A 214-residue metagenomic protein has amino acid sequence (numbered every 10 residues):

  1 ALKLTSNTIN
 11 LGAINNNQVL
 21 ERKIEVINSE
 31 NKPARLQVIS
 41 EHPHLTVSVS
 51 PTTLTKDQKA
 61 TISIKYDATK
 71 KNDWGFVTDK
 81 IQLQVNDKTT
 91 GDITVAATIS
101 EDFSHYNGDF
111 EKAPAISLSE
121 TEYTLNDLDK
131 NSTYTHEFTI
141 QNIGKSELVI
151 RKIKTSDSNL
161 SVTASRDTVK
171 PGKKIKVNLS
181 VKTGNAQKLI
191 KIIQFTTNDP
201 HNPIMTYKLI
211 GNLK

Functional and structural regions predicted by a protein language model:
A1-E30, N86-T139, I143-G144, P200-K214: Long, low-complexity ectodomains and other extracytoplasmic segments of secretory-pathway proteins
T5-N10, L45-S50, K65, S119-N126 (+2 more regions): Short structured motifs
N7, N16-K23, T69-Q82, K130-E137 (+1 more regions): Short, solvent-exposed loop/turn segments enriched in Ser/Thr/Gly
N31-K59, K145-K173: Surface-exposed binding patches on compact interaction domains or structured appendages
K32-P33, A68-N72, S146-E147, T183: Short beta-strands and strand-coil junctions in structured, solvent-facing domains, enriched
I62-K70, V177-G184: Short, hydrophobic beta-strand segments
D67, Q84-K88, K182, T196-P200: Beta-strand-rich extracellular modules
T135, T139-I143, L148-T155, S161-T196 (+2 more regions): C-terminal soluble interaction/assembly domains
